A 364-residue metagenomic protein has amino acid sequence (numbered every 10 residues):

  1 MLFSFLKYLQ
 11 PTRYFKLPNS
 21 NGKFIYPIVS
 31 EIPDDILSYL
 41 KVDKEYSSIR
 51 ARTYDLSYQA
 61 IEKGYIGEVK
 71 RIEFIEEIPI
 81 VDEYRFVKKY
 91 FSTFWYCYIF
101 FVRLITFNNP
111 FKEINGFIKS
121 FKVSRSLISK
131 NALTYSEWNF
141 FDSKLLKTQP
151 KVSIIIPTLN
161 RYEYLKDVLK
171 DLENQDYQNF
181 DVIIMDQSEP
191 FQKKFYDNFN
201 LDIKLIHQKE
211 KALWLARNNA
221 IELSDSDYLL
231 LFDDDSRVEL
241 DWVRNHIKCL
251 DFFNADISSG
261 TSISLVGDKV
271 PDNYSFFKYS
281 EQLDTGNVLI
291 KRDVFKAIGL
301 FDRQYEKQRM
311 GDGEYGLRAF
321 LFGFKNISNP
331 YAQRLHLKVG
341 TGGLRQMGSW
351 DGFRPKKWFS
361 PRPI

Functional and structural regions predicted by a protein language model:
M1-F3, I221, R237-Y274: Conserved donor NDP-sugar-binding/catalytic core segment of glycosyltransferases
Y8-I32, N273-I290, Q308, K356-K357: A recurrent flexible, glycine/aromatic-enriched loop bordering the glycosyltransferase active site that acts as
L9-L17, N21, A51, D55 (+3 more regions): N-proximal low-complexity "stem/linker" segments adjacent to membrane-targeting elements
S48-D55, K307-L317: Acidic donor-binding loop at a coil-to-helix junction in glycosyltransferase catalytic cores that engages
K63-F121, R334-I364: Active-site-adjacent helix/loop segment of glycosyltransferases that harbors family-specific signature motifs
L169-H207: Acidic donor-binding segment of Leloir-type glycosyltransferases
L205-S224: Glycine-rich, basic loop-to-helix element that forms the pyrophosphate-binding segment of sugar-nucleotide handling
L229: Short aromatic/hydrophobic "clamp" motif used to bind/position activated sugar donors
